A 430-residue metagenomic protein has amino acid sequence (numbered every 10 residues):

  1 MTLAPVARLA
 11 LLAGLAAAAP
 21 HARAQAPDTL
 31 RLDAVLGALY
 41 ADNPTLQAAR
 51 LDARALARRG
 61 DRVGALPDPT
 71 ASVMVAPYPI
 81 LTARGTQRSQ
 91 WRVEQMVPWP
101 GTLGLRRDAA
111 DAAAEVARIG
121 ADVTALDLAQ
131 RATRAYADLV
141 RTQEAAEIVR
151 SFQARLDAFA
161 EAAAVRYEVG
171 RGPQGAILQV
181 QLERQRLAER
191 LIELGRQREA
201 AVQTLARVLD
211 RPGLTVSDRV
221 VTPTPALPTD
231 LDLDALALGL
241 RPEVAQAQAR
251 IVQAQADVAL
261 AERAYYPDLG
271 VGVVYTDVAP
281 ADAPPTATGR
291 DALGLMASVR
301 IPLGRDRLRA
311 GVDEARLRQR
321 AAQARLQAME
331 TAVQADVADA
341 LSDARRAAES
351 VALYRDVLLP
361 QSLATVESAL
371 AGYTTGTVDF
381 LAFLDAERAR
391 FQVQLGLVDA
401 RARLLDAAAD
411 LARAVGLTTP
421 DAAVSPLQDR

Functional and structural regions predicted by a protein language model:
M1-A10: Bacterial N-terminal signal peptides that target proteins for export
T2, T124-L238, R250, A340-D343 (+4 more regions): Periplasmic alpha-helical coiled-coil/stalk elements that build and connect Gram-negative outer-membrane
Q25-T29, S72-R106, R219-P228, A259 (+2 more regions): Small/polar, glycine/serine/threonine/aspartate-rich low-complexity segments that form flexible
A26, G396-R430: Acidic, low-complexity, intrinsically disordered peripheral segments
A34-Y40, G172, A176-I177, Q181-E183 (+4 more regions): Amphipathic alpha-helical coiled-coil scaffold segments and their short linker/junction regions
Q47-L51, G64, P98-L128, G175 (+8 more regions): Sec/SRP-type N-terminal targeting helices
Y167-R171, Y373-T377, A414: A short glycine-centered flexible hinge/capping loop motif at secondary-structure junctions
